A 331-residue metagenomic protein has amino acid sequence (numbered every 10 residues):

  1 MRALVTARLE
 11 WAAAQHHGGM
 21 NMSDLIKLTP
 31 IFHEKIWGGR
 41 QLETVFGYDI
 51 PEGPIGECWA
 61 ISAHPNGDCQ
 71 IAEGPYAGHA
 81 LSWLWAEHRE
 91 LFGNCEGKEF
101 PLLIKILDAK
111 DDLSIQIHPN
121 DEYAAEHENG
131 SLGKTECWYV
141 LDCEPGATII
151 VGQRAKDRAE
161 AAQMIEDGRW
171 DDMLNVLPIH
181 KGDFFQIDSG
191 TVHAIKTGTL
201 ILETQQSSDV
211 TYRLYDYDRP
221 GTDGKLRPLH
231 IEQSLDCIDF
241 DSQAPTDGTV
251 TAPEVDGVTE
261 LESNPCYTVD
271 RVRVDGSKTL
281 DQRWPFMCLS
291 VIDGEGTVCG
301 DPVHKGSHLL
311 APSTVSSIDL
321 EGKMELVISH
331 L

Functional and structural regions predicted by a protein language model:
A12, H16-K156, D216-A244, V269: Transition-metal
E99, L107-D112, E122, C143-G146 (+3 more regions): Ligand-binding loop in jelly-roll beta-barrel domains
A109-D111, T135-D157, A161, V274-C299: Glycine- and acidic-residue-biased ligand/ion/polar-headgroup-sensing regions
E166-M173, F184-Q186, V192-Q243: An exposed, glycine/acidic-rich loop-and-rim segment of catalytic or binding clefts
N175-F185, G300-V315: Short acidic-glycine-tyrosine-enriched beta hairpin
L226-W284: Functionally critical, mid-to-C-terminal surface segments that flank or help form catalytic/ligand
